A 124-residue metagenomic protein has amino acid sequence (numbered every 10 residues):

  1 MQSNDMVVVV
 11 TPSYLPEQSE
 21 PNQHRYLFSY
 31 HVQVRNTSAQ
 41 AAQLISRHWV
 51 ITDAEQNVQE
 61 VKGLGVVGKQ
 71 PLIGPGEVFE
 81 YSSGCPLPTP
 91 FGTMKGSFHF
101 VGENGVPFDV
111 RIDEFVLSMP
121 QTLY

Functional and structural regions predicted by a protein language model:
M1-R25: Low-complexity, acidic Ser/Thr/Pro/Gly-rich terminal tails and inter-domain linkers that flank the onset of structured
M6, A42, Q59, V106-V110: Short beta-strand segments
R25-H31: Short, solvent-exposed loop/turn segments enriched in Ser/Thr/Gly
V34-S38: Asparagine-centered strand-capping/turn motif at beta-strand->loop junctions
Q40-Q59: Short acidic, flexible loop segments centered on an aromatic residue
D53-Q56, G68-V78, L117-Y124: Short, surface-exposed linear segments at secondary-structure transitions and domain or protein termini
Q59-F91: Intrinsically disordered, low-complexity Pro/Gly/Ser/Thr-rich segments with frequent PxxP/GP/PP motifs and embedded
P86-Y124: Terminal connector regions
